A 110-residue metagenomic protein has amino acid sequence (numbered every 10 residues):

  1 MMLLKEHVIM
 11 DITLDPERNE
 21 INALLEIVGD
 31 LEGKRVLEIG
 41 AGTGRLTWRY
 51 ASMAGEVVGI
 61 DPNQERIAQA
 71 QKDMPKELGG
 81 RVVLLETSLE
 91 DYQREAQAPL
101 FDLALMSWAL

Functional and structural regions predicted by a protein language model:
L3-R18: Class I SAM-dependent methyltransferase Rossmann-like catalytic core, especially the SAM/SAH-binding loop
L14-K34: Conserved alpha-helix/loop element of class I SAM-dependent methyltransferases that forms part of the SAM/SAH-binding
K34, G55, D102: Conserved acidic residues
K34-G40: Conserved class I S-adenosyl-L-methionine
R45-Y92: Class I SAM-dependent methyltransferase SAM/SAH-binding core
D91-P99: Short amphipathic alpha-helix with an adjacent loop that forms part of the alpha/beta core around
L105: A conserved beta-strand element that flanks and buttresses the S-adenosyl-L-methionine
W108-A109: Short catalytic micro-motifs in class I SAM-dependent methyltransferases
